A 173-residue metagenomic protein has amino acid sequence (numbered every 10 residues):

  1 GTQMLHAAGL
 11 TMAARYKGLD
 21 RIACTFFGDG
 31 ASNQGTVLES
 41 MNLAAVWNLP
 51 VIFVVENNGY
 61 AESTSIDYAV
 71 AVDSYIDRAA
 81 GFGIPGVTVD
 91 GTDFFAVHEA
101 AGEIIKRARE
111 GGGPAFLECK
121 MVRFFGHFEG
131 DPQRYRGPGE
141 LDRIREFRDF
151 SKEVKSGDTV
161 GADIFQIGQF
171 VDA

Functional and structural regions predicted by a protein language model:
G1-A173: Glycine-rich ThDP/TPP pyrophosphate-binding loop and its adjacent helix/strand module within ThDP-dependent enzymes
